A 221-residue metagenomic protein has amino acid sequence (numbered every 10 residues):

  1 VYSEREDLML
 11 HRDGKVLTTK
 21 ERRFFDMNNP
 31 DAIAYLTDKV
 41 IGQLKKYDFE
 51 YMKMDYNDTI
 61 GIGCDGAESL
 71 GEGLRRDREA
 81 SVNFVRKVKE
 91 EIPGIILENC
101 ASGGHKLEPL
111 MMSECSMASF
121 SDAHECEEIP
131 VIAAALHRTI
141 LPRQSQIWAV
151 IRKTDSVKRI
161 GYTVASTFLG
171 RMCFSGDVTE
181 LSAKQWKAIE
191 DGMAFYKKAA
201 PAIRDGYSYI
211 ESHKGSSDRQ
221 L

Functional and structural regions predicted by a protein language model:
Y2-A34, D38, R78-E180: Glycan-recognition surfaces
M9-G14, G66-G73, H213-L221: Carbohydrate-binding/catalytic loop surfaces
L36-A67: Active-site groove signature of glycoside hydrolases
I41, K45, N83-R86, E90 (+1 more regions): Surface-exposed alpha-helical segments enriched in charged/polar residues
N57-I60, H105-K106, A183: Active/binding-pocket-proximal capping segment
C64-R76, L110-E114: Short glycine/threonine-rich loop-to-helix capping motif typified by GTGT followed within a few residues by an Asp-Pro
S175-L221: Glycan-recognition and catalytic regions of carbohydrate-active enzymes
